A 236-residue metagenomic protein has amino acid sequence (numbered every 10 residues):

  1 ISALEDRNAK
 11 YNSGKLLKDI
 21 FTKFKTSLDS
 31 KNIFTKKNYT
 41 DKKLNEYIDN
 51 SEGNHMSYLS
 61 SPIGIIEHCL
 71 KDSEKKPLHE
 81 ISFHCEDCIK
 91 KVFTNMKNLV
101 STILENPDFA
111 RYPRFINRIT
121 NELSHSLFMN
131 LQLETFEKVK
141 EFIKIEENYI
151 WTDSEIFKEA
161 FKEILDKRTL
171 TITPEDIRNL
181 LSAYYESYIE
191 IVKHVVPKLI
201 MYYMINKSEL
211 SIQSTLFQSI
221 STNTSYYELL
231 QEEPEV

Functional and structural regions predicted by a protein language model:
I1-V236: Extended, charged coiled-coil "stalk/tether" helices of large eukaryotic trafficking and scaffold proteins, i.e.
